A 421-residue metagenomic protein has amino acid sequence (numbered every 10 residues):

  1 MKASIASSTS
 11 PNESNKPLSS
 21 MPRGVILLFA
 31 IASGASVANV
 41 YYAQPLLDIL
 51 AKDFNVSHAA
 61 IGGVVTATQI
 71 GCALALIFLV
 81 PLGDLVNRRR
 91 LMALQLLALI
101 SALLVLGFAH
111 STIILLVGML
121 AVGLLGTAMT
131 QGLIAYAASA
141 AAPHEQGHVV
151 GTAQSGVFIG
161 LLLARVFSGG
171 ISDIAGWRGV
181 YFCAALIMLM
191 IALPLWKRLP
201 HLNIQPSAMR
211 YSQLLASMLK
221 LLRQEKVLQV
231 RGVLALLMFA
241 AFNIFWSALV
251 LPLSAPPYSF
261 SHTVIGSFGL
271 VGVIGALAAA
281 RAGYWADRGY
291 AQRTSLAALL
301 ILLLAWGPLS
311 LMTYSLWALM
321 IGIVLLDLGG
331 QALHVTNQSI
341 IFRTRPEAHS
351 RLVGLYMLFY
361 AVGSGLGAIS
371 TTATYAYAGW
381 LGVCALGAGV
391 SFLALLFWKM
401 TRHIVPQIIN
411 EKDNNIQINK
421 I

Functional and structural regions predicted by a protein language model:
P11-S19, P200-R231: Juxtamembrane intracellular "pre-TM" segments in multi-pass secondary transporters
L74-T112: Conserved MFS/SLC helix-loop-helix module at the cytosolic interface between two early adjacent transmembrane helices
L76-N87, L277-Y290, Y375: Helix-to-loop junctions at the C-terminal end of transmembrane segments in multipass secondary transporters
A102, I113-A121, W317-L325: Paired small-residue
G118-V157: Cytoplasmic helix-loop-helix junction between adjacent transmembrane helices in 12-TM secondary transporters
T152-K197: Helix-loop-helix hairpin linking two adjacent transmembrane segments in secondary transporters
L186-Q205, F397-T401: C-terminal membrane-cytosol helix-exit motif in multi-pass small-molecule transporters
Q292-N337: C-terminal transmembrane helical hairpin of 12-TM major facilitator-type secondary transporters
